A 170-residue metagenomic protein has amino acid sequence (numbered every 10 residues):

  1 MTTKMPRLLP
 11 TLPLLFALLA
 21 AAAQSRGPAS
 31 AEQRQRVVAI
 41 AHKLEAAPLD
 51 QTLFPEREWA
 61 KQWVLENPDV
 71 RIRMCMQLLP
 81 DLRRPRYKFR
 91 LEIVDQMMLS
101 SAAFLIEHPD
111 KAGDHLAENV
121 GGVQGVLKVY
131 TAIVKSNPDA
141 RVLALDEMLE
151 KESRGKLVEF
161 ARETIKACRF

Functional and structural regions predicted by a protein language model:
M1-T2, A22-S25: Basic/polar N-terminal segments that are highly enriched at the extreme N-terminus, encompassing both cleavable
T2-L12: Bacterial N-terminal signal peptides that target proteins for export
P10-A20: Bacterial N-terminal signal peptides
A20-A21, D95: A generic alpha-helix preference that emphasizes hydrophobic side chains
Q24-Q62: Immediate post-signal-peptide N-terminus of mature secreted/exported proteins
T52-T164: Mature extracellular/secreted ectodomains of secretory-pathway proteins
I165-F170: Domain-length accessory/inserted modules outside core catalytic folds
